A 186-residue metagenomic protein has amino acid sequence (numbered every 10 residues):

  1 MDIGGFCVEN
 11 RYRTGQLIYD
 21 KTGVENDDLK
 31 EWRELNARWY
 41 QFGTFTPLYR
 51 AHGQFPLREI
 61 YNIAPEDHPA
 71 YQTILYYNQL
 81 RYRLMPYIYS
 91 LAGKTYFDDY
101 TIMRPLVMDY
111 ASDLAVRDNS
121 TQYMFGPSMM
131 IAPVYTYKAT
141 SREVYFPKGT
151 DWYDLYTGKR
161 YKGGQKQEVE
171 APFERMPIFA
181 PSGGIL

Functional and structural regions predicted by a protein language model:
M1-S182, L186: Catalytic-domain carbohydrate-binding cleft regions of carbohydrate-active enzymes
